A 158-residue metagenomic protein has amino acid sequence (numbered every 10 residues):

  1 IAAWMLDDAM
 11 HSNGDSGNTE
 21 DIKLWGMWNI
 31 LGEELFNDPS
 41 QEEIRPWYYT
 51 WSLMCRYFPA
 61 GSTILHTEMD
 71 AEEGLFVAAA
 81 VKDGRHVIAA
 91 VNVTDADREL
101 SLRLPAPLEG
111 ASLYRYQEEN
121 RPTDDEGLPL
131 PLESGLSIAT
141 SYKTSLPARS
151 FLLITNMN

Functional and structural regions predicted by a protein language model:
I1-F58, S62-L75: Aromatic/acidic polysaccharide-binding cleft in carbohydrate-active enzymes
W4-L6, A90-V93, L104, R115-Q117 (+1 more regions): Active-site proximal loops enriched in glycine and acidic residues that flank catalytic Cys/His/Asp and coordinate
D8-D15, D95-R98, N120-T123: Flexible loop/turn segments at secondary-structure boundaries
D21, E118-G135: Acidic Ser/Thr/Pro-rich low-complexity disordered segments that often serve as glycosylated linkers/stalks around
L65-A71, T94-A96, S134-Y142: Ser/Thr- and Asn-enriched, surface-exposed coil loops between beta-strands
D70-L108, L153: Carbohydrate-binding surface patches
P105-D125: Solvent-exposed beta-hairpin/edge-strand motifs
P131-N158: C-terminal beta-strand-rich structural cap/linker in extracellular carbohydrate-active enzymes
